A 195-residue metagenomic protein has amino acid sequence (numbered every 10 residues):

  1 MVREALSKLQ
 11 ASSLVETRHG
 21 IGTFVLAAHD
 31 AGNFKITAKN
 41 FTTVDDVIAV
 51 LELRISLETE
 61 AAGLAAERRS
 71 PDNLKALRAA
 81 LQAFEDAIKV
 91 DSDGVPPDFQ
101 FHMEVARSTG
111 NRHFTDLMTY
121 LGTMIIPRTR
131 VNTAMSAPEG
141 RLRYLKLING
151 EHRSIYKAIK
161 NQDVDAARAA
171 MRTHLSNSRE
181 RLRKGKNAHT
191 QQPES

Functional and structural regions predicted by a protein language model:
M1-L57, G63, E67, A188-S195: Short linear motifs at protein or domain termini
Q10, D45, Q100-F101, G150: Short, conserved clusters of charged catalytic residues that mark active-site and nucleotide-handling motifs
Q10, R179, R183-K186: C-terminal flanking helix
V50, R54-T133, E151-K157, A166-E180: Conserved amphipathic alpha-helical segments that form helical-bundle/coiled-coil interaction surfaces
V90, R143-Y144: A generic structural signal for short
T133-R143: Short helix-coil transition/hinge motifs at the ends and kinks of transmembrane helices, capturing the brief
